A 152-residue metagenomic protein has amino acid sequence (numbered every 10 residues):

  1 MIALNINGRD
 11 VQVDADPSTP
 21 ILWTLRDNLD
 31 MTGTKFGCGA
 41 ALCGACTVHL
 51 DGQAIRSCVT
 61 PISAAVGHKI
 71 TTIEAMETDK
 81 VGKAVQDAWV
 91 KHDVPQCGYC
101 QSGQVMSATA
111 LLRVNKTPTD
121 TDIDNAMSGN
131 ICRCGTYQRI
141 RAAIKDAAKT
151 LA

Functional and structural regions predicted by a protein language model:
M1-A152: Signature of N-terminal electron-transfer/Fe-S-associated modules in redox systems
